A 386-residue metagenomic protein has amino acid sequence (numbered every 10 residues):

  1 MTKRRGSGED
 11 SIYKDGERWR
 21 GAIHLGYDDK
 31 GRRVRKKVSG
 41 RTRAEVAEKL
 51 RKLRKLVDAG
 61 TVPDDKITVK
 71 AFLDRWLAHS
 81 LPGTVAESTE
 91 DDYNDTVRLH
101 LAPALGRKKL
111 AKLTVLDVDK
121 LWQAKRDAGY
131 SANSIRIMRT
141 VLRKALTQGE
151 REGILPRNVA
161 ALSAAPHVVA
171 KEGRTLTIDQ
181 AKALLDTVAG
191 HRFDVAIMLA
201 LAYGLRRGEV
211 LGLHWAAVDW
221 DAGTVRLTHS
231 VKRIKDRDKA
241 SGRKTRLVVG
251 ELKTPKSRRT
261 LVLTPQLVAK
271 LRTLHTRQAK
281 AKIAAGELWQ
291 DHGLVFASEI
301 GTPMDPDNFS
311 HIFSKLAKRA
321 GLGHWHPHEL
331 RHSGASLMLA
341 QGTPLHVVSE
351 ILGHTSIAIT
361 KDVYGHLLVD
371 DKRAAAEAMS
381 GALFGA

Functional and structural regions predicted by a protein language model:
M1-K3, V62, D186, A222 (+10 more regions): C-terminal secondary-structure termini that scaffold catalytic or DNA-interacting sites
M1-S39, S88, T228-D236, A240: Short, Arg/Lys-rich segments that mark the N-terminal edge of DNA/RNA- and chromatin-recognition modules
R4, A128, A132, K182-F193 (+5 more regions): Short, basic (Lys/Arg/His-rich) helix/loop patches that form interaction surfaces in the mid-to-C-terminal regions
R35-S39, T175, T224, R258-T260: Well-ordered beta-strand positions in beta-sheet-rich domains
V38-T42, V62-K66, K70, D74-V159 (+3 more regions): N-terminal core-binding DNA-recognition domain of tyrosine site-specific recombinases/integrases
G40-V57: A short, charged, amphipathic alpha-helix used as a generic interaction element across diverse proteins
A132-T140, R151-W215, W220-D221, K232 (+4 more regions): Basic, Lys/Arg- and aromatic-enriched nucleic-acid-binding interface segment
A160-L162, A222-S230, H326, L337 (+2 more regions): Short functional hotspots where side chains directly engage DNA or cofactors
